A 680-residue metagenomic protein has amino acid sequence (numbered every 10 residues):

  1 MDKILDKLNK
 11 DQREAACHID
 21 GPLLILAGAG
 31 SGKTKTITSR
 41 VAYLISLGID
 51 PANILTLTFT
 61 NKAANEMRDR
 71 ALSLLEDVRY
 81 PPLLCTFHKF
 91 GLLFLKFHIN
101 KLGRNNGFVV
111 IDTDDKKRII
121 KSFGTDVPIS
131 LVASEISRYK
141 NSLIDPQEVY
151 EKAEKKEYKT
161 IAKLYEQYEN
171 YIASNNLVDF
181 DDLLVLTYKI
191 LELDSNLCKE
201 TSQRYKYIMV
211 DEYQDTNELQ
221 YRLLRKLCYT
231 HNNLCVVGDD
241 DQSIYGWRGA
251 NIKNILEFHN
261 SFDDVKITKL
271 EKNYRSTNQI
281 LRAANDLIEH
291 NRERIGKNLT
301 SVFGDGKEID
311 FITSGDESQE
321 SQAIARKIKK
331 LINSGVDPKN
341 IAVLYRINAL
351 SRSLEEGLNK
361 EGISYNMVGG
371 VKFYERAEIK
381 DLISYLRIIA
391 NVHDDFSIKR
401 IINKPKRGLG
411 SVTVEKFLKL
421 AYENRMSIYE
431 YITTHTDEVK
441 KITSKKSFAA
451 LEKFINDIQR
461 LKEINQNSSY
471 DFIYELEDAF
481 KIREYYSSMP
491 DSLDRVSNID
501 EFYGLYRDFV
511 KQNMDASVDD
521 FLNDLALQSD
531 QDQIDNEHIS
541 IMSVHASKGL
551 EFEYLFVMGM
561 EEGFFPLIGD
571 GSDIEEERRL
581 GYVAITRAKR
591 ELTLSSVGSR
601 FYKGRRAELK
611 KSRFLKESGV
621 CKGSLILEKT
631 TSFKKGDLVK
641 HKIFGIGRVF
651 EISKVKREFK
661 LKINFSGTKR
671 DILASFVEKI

Functional and structural regions predicted by a protein language model:
D2, D20-L23, G28-S31, A42-Y207 (+8 more regions): A basic/glycine-biased coupling hinge at the interface between accessory DNA-binding modules
L5-I19, L219: N-terminal pre-P-loop "Q-motif" helix
I25, A29-I37, V41, I99 (+7 more regions): Helicase P-loop NTPase motor core
S31, V210, Q214-H290, K297-V302 (+2 more regions): Conserved helicase motor core of SF1/SF2 NTP-dependent helicases
E154, E355-G357, I363, I383-C621 (+1 more regions): Conserved helicase C-terminal RecA-like lobe
F565, K660-K662, S666-E678: A short macromolecule-binding patch
F614-L638: Mixed-charge, Lys/Arg-rich low-complexity intrinsically disordered regions
G645-S653: Short beta-strand-centered aromatic/proline hotspots
